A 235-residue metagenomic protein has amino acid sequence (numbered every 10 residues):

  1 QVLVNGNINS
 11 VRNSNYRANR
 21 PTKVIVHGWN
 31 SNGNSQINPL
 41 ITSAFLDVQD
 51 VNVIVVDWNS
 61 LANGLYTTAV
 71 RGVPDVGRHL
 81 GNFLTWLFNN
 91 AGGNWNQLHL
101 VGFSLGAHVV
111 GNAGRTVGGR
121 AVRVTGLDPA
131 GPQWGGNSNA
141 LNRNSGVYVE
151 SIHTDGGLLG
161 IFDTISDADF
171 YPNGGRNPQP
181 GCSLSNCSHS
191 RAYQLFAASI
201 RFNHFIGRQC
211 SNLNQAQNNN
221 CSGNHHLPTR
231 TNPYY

Functional and structural regions predicted by a protein language model:
V2-A62: Short, surface-exposed "cap/lid" segments of acyl-processing enzymes
V2-R12, A69-V70, Q179-S185: Short, polar loop/linker segments at the starts of domains and inter-domain junctions
S14, A168, R208: Flexible, active-site-adjacent loop/turn segments at secondary-structure boundaries
N32-N34, G64, P178, H204: Residue-level signal for secondary-structure boundary sites
N38, Q209-N212: Composition- and surface-driven signal marking solvent-exposed, interaction-prone regions in large proteins
A44-V56, S60-G181, A192, S211-T229: Serine-dependent carboxylesterase/thioesterase catalytic core of lipase-like alpha/beta-hydrolase/SGNH enzymes
C187-H204, Q209: Non-catalytic, well-ordered alpha-helical segments in soluble enzyme domains
T231-Y234: Charged, helix-rich terminal subdomains or tails
